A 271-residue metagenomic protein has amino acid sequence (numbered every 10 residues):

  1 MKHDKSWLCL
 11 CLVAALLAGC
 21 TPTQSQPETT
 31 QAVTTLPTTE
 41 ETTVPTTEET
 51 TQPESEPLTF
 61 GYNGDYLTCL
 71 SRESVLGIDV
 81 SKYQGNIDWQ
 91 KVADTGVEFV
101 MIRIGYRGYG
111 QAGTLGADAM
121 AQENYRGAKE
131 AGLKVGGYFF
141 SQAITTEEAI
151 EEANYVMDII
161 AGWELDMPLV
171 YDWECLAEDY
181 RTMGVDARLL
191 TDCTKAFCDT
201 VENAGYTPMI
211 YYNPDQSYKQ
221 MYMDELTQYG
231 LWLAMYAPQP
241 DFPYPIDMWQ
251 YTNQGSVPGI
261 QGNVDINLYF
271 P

Functional and structural regions predicted by a protein language model:
M1-L8: Bacterial N-terminal signal peptides that target proteins for export
L17-G19: C-terminal motif of bacterial Sec signal peptides marking the signal peptidase cleavage site
T23-S55: Intrinsically disordered, low-complexity serine/threonine-rich repeat tracts
E54-N86, L226-P271: Functionally critical loop-and-helix segments that line ligand-binding/catalytic clefts of soluble enzyme domains
L70-A196, E202-A204: Substrate-binding cleft of extracellular glycoside hydrolase catalytic domains
V135, T207-M209, L231: Hydrophobic anchor at the start of a short beta-strand that flanks the dinucleotide cofactor-binding loop
M157-Y171, A177, Y222-P245: Structural recognition of alpha->loop->beta junctions
G205-Y218: Aromatic-lined carbohydrate-recognition surfaces of secreted/lumenal glycan-active proteins
